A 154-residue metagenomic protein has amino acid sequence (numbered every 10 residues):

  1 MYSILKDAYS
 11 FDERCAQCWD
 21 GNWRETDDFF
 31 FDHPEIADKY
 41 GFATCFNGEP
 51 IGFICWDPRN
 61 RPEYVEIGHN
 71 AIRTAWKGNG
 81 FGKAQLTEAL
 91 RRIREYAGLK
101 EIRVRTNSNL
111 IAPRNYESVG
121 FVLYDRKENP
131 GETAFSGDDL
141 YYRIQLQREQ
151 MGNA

Functional and structural regions predicted by a protein language model:
Y2-D7, Q145-A154: Conserved N-terminal entry element of GNAT/NAT acetyltransferase domains
S3-F31, K39: Conserved GNAT-fold acetyl-CoA-binding loop/helix
K39, S136-R143: Short hydrophobic/aromatic beta-strand or adjacent loop that forms the aromatic wall/cage of a ligand/substrate-binding
A43, E49-P58, Y64-E66, A71: Conserved beta-strand in the GNAT
I72, G78-R91, E117-S118: Conserved acetyl-CoA-binding loop-helix of GNAT-fold acetyltransferases
I93-T106: Conserved GNAT acetyl-CoA-binding A-motif
R103-P113, N129-F135: Conserved beta-strand-loop-alpha-helix junction that forms the acyl-donor binding cleft
E117-R126: Conserved acetyl-CoA-binding loop of GNAT-fold acetyltransferases
